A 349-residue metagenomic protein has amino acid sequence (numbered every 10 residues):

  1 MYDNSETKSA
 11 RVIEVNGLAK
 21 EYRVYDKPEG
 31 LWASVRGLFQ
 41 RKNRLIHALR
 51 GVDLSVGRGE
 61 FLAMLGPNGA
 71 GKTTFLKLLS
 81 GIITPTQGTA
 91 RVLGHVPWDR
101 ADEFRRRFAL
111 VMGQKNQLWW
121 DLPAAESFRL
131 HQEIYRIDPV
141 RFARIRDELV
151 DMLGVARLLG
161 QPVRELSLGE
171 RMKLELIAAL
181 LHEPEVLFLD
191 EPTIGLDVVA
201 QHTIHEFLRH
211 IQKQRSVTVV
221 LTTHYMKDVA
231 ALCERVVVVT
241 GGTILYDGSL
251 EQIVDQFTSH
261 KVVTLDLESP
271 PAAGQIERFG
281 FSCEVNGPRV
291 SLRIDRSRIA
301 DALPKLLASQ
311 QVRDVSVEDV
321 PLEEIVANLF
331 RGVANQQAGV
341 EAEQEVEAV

Functional and structural regions predicted by a protein language model:
W32-G37, R129, E133, V140-L158: Conserved ABC ATPase "signature" region
D121, P162-L166: Conserved ABC ATPase signature
E183: Conserved catalytic motifs of ABC-family nucleotide-binding domains
L187-E191: Catalytic Walker B motif of ABC-type/P-loop ATPase nucleotide-binding domains
H205-R293: ABC transporter nucleotide-binding domain
K261-V333: Short, charged/small-residue-rich alpha-helical element at the C-terminal edge of ABC transporter nucleotide-binding
